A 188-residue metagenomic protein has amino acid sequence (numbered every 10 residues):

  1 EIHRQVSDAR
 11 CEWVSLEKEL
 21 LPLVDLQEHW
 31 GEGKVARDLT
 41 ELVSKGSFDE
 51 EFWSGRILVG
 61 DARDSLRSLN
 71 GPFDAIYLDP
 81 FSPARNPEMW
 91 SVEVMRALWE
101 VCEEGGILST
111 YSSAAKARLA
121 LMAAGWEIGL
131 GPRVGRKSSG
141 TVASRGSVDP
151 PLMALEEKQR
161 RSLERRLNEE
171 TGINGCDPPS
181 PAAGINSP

Functional and structural regions predicted by a protein language model:
E1-S44: SAM cofactor-binding core of SAM-dependent methyltransferases, primarily the Rossmann-like beta-alpha-beta module
L16-K18, W90, S113: Short beta->alpha hinge that forms the Motif I/post-I loop of the SAM-binding pocket
G31-E32, G46-E51, L58, S68 (+1 more regions): SAM/dcSAM-binding transferase cores
R67-A75: A short acidic, Gly/Pro-enriched loop at the edge of an enzyme's catalytic core that lines a small-molecule cofactor
D74-M89: A short SAM/SAH-binding and catalytic strip from SAM-dependent methyltransferases
E88-E104: A short glycine-rich, Lys/Arg-flanked "PGG" loop and its adjoining helix->strand segment in the class I
E104-S112: Conserved beta-strand signature within the Rossmann-like core of class I S-adenosyl-L-methionine
A115-S139: Conserved Class I S-adenosyl-L-methionine
